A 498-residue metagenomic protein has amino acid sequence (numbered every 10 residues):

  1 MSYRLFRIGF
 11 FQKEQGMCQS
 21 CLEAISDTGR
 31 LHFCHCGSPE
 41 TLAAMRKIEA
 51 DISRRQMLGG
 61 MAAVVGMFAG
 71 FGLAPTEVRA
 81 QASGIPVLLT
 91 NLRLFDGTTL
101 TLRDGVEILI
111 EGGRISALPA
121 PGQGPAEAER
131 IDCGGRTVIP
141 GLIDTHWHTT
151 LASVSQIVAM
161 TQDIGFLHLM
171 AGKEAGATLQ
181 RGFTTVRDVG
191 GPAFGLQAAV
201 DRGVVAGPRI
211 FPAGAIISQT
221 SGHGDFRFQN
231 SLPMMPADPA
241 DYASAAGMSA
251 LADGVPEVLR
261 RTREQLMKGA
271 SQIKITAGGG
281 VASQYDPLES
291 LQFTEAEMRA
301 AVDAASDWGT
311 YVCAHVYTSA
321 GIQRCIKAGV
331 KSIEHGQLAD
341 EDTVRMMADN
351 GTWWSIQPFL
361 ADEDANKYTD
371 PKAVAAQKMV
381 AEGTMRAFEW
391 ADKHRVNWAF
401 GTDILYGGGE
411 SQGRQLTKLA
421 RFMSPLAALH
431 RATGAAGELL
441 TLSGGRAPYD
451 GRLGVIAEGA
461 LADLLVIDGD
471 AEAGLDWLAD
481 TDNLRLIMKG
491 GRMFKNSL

Functional and structural regions predicted by a protein language model:
M1-S53, M67, F71: N-terminal secretory signal peptides
C18-C21, C34, T220, I275-R386 (+5 more regions): Active-site core of metal-dependent hydrolases
D51-Q56, V65-I85: N-terminal twin-arginine translocation
L73, E77-R79, I85-V87, L94 (+1 more regions): Histidine-rich, glycine-flanked metal-binding segment
L92, G445-A447, R452-L498: C-terminal cap of metal-dependent C-N hydrolases
R136-R202, T220-Q229, A296, A328: Metal-associated gating/positioning segment near the N- to mid-region
M170-L196, G207-I216, A270-S283, Y311 (+4 more regions): Divalent metal-dependent hydrolysis catalytic cores, especially in the metallo-beta-lactamase
D307, V380-D470: His/Asp/Glu-enriched, well-ordered alpha-helical/loop segment that forms or immediately abuts the divalent-metal
